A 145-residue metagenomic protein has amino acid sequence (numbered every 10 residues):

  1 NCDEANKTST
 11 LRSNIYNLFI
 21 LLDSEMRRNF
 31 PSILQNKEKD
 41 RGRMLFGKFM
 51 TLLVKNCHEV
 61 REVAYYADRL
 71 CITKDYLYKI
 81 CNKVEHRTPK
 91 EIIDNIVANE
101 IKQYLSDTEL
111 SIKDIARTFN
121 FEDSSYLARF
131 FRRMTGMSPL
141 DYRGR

Functional and structural regions predicted by a protein language model:
N1-A5, L21-P31, K48-E62, C81 (+4 more regions): Basic, amphipathic alpha-helical hairpins
C2-N14: All-alpha amphipathic helical-bundle segments outside canonical DNA-binding/catalytic cores that form hydrophobic
V60-K90, N95: Charge-rich, low-complexity intrinsically disordered segments
A64, D75, S111-D114, S124-S125 (+1 more regions): Residues within helix-turn-helix
L77-Y78, Y126-L127, F131: Short hydrophobic/aromatic patch on the recognition helix
K83-E122, G144-R145: Terminal helix-turn-helix DNA-binding modules in bacterial transcription factors
R129-R145: …primarily DNA-binding HTH/wHTH and HhH modules…
